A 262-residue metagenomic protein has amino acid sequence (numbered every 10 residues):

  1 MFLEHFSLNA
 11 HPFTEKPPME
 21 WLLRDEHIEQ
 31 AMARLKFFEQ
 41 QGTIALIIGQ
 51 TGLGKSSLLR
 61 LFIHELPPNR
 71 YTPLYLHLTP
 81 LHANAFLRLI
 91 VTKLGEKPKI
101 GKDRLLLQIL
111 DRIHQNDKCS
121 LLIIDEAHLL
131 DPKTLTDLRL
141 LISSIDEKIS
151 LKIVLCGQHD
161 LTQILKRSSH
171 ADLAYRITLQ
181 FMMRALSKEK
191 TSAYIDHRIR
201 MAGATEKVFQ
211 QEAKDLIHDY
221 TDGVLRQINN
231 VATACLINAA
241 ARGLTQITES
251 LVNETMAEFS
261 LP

Functional and structural regions predicted by a protein language model:
M1-Q41, N253, P262: A short, basic N-terminal segment
F2, F6, R60, S150 (+5 more regions): C-terminal alpha-helical "lid" subdomain
L3, H82-L89, K97-D137, I145-S150 (+4 more regions): Mid-core helix/loop region of P-loop NTP-binding domains shared across ATPases and GTPases
L8-E15, Y71-P73, L81-I100: Conserved NTP-binding/hydrolysis module of P-loop NTPases
Q41-L61: Walker A/P-loop nucleotide-binding motif
I44-T51, G101-R104, L130-T134, I142-A171: Sensor-1/coupling segment of RecA-like P-loop NTPase cores
A45, P68-L78: Conserved catalytic segments around the Walker B and adjacent sensor/switch elements of P-loop NTPase domains
L76-T79, L165-R167, T178-T191: Conserved AAA+ ATPase "SRH/arginine-finger" region at the nucleotide-binding site
